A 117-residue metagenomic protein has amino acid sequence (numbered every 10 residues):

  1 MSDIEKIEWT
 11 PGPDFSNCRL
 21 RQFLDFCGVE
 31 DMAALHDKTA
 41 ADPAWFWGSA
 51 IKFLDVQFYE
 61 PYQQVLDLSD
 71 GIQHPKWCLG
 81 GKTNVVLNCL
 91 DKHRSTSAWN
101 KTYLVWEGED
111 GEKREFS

Functional and structural regions predicted by a protein language model:
M1-C18, F23: Charged, compositionally biased N-terminal leader segments and the immediate start of the first structured element
D14, R21-D25, V29, W45-E60: Conserved N-terminal helix/loop that builds the PLP phosphate-binding region of the aspartate aminotransferase-like
F15-C18, V85, F116: Generic recognition of stable, solvent-exposed alpha-helical segments in well-folded globular domains
V29-A44: Extended, hydrophobic beta-loop-alpha segments that form or line the acyl/peptidyl-thioester binding and transfer paths
L35-K38, L104-S117: Conserved AMP-binding/adenylate-forming core of the ANL superfamily
K38-A40, G48-Y62, G80-Y103: A short N-terminal helical cap/helix-turn-helix that marks the beginning of AMP-binding/adenylate-forming
L66-D67, P75-K82: Aromatic- and Gly/Pro-rich amphipathic surface segment
G71: Extended, charge-enriched "interface" segments that sit outside catalytic cores
